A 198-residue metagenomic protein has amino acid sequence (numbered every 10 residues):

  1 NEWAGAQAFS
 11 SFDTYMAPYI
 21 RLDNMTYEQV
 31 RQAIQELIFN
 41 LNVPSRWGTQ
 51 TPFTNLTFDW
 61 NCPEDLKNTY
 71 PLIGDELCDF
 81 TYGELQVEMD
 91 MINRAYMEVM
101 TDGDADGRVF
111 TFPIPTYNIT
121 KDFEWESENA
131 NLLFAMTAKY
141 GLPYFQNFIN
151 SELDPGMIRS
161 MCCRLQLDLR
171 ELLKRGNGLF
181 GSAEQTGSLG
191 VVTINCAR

Functional and structural regions predicted by a protein language model:
N1-R198: Conserved catalytic cores of very large enzyme subunits
